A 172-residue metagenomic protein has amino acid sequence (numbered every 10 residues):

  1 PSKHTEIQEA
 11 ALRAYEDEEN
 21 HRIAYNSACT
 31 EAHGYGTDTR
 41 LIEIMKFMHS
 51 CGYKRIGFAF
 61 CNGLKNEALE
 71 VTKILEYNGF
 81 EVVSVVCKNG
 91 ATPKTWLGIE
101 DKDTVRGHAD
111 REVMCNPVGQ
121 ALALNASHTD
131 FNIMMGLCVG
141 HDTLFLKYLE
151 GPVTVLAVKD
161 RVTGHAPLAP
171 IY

Functional and structural regions predicted by a protein language model:
P1-R55, N62-N66: Electropositive, gly/pro-rich neighborhoods at or near active sites that engage anionic ligands
A32-G36, G107-V113, F131-N132: Short, flexible loop segments at the rims of nucleotide/cofactor-binding pockets, characterized by
G34-D38, F60-A68, G90, N132-T143: Gly/Ser/Thr-rich loops at beta-strand to alpha-helix junctions that form or flank small-molecule/cofactor-binding
T39, R111-A126, L137-V139: Active-site glycine-rich loop that binds ribose-phosphate moieties when present
M48, Y53-N62, S84-K88, F131-M135: Short glycine-rich or small-residue beta-strand-to-loop segments that form or flank ligand, phosphate, metal/Fe-S
N66-P117: Long, charge-dense
E67-I74, D142-G151: Short Gly/Thr/Asp-enriched flexible loops that form oxyanion-binding sites at enzyme active sites
E150-Y172: Short, flexible loop segments at boundaries between secondary-structure elements
